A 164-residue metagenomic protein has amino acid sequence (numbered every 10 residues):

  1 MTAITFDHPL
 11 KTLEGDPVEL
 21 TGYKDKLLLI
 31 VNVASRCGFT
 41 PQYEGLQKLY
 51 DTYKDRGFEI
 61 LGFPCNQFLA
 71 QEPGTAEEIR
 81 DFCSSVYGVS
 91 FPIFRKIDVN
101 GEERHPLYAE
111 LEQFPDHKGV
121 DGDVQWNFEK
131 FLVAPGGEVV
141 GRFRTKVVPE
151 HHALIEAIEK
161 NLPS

Functional and structural regions predicted by a protein language model:
M1-T21, P106: N-terminal "domain-start" segment that seeds a small globular fold
K26-L27, R36, T40-F63, S84-Y87: Conserved helix-turn-beta segment immediately C-terminal to the redox Cys motif in thioredoxin-like folds
V33: Hydrophobic adenine-recognition pocket in adenosine-nucleotide-binding enzymes
G57-G74, S90-G101: Thiol-based oxidoreductase modules, predominantly thioredoxin-like and allied folds used for disulfide exchange
E77-Q125: Short, internal strand/loop/helix patches that form the active-site neighborhood or redox-interaction surface
P106-A109, Q113-S164: Thiol-/selenol-based redox modules, centered on thioredoxin-like and closely related oxidoreductase domains
